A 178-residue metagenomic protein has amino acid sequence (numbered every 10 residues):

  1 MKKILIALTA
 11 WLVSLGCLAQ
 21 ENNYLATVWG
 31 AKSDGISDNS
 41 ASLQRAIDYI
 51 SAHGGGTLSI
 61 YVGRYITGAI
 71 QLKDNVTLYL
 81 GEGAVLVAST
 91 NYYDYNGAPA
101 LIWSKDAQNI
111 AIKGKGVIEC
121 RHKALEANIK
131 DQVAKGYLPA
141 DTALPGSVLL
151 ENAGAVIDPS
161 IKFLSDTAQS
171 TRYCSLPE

Functional and structural regions predicted by a protein language model:
M1-I4: Positively charged n-region of N-terminal signal peptides that target proteins for export
I6-A10: Hydrophobic helical h-region of N-terminal Sec-dependent signal peptides in bacterial secretory/periplasmic proteins
S14-L15: N-terminal signal peptide c-region/cleavage motif recognized by signal peptidases
L18-E178: Extracellular/periplasmic carbohydrate-active domains that bind, remodel, or depolymerize complex polysaccharides
